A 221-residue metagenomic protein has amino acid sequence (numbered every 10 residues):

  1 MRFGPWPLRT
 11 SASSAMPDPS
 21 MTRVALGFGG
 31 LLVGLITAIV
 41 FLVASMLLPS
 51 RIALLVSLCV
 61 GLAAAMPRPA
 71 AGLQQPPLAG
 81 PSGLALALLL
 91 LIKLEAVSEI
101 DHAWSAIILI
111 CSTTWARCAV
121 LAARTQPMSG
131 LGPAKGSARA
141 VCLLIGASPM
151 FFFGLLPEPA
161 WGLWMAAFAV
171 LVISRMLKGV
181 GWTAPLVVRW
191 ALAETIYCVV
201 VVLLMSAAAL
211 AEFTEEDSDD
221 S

Functional and structural regions predicted by a protein language model:
M1-A70, L78-S221: Hydrophobic alpha-helical transmembrane segments
Q74: Conserved Nudix-box catalytic region and its N-terminal flanking loop in Nudix hydrolases and closely related
